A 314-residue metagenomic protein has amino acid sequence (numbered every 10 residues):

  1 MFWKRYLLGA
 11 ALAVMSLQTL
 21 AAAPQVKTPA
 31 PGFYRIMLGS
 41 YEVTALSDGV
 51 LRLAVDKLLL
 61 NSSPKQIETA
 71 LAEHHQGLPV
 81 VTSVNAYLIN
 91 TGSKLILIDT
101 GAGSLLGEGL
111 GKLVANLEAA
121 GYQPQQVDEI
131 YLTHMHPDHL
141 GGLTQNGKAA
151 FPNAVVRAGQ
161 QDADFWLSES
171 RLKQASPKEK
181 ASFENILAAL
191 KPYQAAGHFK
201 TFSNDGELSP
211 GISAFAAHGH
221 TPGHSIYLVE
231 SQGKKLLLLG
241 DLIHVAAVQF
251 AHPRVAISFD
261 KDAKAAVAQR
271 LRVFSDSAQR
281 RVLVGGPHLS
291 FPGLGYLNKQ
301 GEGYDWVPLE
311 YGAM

Functional and structural regions predicted by a protein language model:
M1-L8: Bacterial N-terminal signal peptides that target proteins for export
S16-T19: N-terminal signal peptide c-region/cleavage motif recognized by signal peptidases
A23, G111, E118-Y122, Q126 (+4 more regions): Metallo-beta-lactamase
P29-A120, I226-I243: Conserved beta-strand hairpin/beta-sheet module of binuclear metal-dependent hydrolase folds, prominently
D48-G49, T100-G103, M135, Q161-D162 (+3 more regions): Active-site metal-binding loops of divalent metal-dependent hydrolases
S83-A86, G92, E108-R157: Active-site metal-binding motif and surrounding structural segment of the metallo-beta-lactamase
G107, L228, Q232-M314: Cap/insert and terminal regions of metallo-dependent hydrolase folds
I130-L140, A217-H224, G285-F291: Histidine-centered catalytic micro-motifs
